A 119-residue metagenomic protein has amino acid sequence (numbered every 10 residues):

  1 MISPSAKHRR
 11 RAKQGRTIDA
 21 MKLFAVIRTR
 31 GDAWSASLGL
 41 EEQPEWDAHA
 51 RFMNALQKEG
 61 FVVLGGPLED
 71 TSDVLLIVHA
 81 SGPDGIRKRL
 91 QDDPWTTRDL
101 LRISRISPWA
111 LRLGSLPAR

Functional and structural regions predicted by a protein language model:
M1-A20: N-terminal amphipathic/basic-hydrophobic helices that include classical n-h-c signal peptides and signal-anchor
Q14-R119: Conserved, structured core segments of small domains
